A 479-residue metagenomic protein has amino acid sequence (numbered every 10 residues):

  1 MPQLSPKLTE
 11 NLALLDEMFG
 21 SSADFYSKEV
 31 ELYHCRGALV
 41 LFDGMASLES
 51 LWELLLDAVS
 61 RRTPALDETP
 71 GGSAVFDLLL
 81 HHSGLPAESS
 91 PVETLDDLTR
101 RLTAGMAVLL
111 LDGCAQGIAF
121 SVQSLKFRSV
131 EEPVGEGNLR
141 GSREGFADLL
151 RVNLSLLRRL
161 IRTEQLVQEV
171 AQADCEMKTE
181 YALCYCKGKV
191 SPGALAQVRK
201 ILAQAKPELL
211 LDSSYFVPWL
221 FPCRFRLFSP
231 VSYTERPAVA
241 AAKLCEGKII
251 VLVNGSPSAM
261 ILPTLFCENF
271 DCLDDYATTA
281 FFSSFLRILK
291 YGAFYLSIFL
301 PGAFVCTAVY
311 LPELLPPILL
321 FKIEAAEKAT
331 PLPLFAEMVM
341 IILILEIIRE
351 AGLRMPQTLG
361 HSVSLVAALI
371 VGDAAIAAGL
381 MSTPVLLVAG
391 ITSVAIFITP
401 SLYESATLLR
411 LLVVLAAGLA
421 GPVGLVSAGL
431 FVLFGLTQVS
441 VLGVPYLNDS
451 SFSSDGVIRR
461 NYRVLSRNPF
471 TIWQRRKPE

Functional and structural regions predicted by a protein language model:
M1-F299, E313, P317, T437-E479: Membrane-embedded alpha-helical signal segments
R162, A203, R349, I376 (+1 more regions): Short polybasic/polar patches that bind polyanions
R162, K328, G421-P422: Amphipathic alpha-helical protein-protein interaction surfaces
V251, S258, T264-V414: Transmembrane alpha-helical segments that form the functional core of multipass membrane systems
T383-V385, G390-E479: Hydrophobic alpha-helical transmembrane segments of membrane transport and translocation systems, primarily multi-pass
